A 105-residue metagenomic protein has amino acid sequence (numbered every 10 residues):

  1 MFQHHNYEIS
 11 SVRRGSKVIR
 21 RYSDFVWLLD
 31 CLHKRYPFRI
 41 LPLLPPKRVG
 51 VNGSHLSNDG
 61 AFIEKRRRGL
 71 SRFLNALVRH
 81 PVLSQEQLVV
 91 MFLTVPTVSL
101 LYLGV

Functional and structural regions predicted by a protein language model:
M1-V105: Phox homology (PX) phosphoinositide-binding domain
